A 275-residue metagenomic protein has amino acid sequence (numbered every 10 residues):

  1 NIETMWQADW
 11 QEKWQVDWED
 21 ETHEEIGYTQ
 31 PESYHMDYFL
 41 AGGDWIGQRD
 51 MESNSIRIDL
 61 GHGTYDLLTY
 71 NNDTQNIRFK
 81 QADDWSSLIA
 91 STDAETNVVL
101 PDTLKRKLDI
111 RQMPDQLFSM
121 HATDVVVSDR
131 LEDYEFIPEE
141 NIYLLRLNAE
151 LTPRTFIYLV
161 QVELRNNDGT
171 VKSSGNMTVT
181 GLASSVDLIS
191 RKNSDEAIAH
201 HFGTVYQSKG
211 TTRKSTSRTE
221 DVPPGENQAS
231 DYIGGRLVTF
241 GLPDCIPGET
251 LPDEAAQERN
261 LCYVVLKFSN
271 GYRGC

Functional and structural regions predicted by a protein language model:
N1-W18, E150-R165: A short, Gly/Thr-enriched small/hydrophobic beta-strand-prone motif that recurs across taxa
K13, E21-E24, N97, R106 (+9 more regions): A generic signature of intrinsically disordered, low-complexity regions enriched in glycine/proline and charged/polar
V16-T22, Q81-D84: Short, conserved, GDST-rich strand-edge loop motifs in beta-rich repeat architectures
H23-Q81, V171-G274: Tryptophan-paired
D44-P153: Short, low-hydrophobicity acidic/polar segments
M113-K214, R218: A sequence/structural signal for flexible, mid-protein segments enriched in small/helix-disrupting residues
